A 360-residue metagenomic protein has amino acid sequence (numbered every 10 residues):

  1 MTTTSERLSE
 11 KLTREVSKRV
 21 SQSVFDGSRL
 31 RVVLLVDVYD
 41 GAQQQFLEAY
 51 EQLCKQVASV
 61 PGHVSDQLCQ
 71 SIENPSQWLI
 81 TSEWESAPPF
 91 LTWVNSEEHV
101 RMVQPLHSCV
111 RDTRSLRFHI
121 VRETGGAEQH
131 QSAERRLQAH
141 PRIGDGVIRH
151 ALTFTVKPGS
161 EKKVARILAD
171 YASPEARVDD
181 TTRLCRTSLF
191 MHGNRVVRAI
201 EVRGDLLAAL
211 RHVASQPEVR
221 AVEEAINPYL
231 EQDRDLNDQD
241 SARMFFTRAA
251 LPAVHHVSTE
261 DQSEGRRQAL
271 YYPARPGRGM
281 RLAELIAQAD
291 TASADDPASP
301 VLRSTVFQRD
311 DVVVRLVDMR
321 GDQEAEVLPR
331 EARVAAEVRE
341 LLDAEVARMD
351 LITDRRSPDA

Functional and structural regions predicted by a protein language model:
T2-Q77, E85-E97, R111-V196, E201-V314 (+1 more regions): Short S/T/G/P-rich N-terminal loop/turn motif that feeds into the first structured element of a domain
V100-R101: Extracytoplasmic/periplasmic sensor domains and loops in membrane signaling proteins
L106-H107: C-terminal structural segments of small proteins and small subunits
